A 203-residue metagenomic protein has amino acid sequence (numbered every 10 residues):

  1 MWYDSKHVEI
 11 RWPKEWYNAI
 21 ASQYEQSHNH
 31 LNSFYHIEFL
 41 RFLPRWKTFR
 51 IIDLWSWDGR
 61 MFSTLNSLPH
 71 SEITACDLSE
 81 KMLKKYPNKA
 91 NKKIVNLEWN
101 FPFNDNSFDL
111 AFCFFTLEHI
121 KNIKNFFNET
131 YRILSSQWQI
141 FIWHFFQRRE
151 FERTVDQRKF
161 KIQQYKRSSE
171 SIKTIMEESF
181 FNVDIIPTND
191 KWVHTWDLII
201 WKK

Functional and structural regions predicted by a protein language model:
M1-W46, R60, T64, M82 (+2 more regions): Conserved class I S-adenosyl-L-methionine
I52, W57-W99: Class I SAM-dependent methyltransferase SAM/SAH-binding core
N100-D105: Short conserved loop adjoining the S-adenosyl-L-methionine
F112: A conserved beta-strand element that flanks and buttresses the S-adenosyl-L-methionine
K124-S136: A short glycine-rich, Lys/Arg-flanked "PGG" loop and its adjoining helix->strand segment in the class I
F141-K166: Conserved class I S-adenosyl-L-methionine
Q164-S179: Short alpha-helix
P187-K203: Core SAM-dependent methyltransferase catalytic element
